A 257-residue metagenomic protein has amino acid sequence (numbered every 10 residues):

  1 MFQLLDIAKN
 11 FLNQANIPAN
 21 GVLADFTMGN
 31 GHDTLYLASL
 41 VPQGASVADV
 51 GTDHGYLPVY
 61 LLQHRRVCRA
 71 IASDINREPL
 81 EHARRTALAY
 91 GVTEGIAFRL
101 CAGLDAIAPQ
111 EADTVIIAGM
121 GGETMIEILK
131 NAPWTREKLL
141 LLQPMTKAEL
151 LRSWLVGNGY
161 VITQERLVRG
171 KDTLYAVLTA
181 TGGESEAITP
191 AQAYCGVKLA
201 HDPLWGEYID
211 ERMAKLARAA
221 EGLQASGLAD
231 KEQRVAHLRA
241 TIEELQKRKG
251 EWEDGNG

Functional and structural regions predicted by a protein language model:
M1-P18, A24-Q43, V59: S-adenosyl-L-methionine
F2-K9, D105, E111, E123-G257: Class I S-adenosyl-L-methionine
T27-M28, G51-G55: Class I SAM-dependent methyltransferase "Motif I" SAM/SAH-binding loop
D49, R69-D74: Conserved SAM-binding motif I beta-strand of class I
D53, M120-E123: Short glycine-rich anion-binding loops that position phosphate/pyrophosphate groups of nucleotides and phosphorylated
Q63-R69: Conserved S-adenosyl-L-methionine
S73, R77-Q110: S-adenosyl-L-methionine
A112-G119: Short SAM/SAH-binding signature in class I
